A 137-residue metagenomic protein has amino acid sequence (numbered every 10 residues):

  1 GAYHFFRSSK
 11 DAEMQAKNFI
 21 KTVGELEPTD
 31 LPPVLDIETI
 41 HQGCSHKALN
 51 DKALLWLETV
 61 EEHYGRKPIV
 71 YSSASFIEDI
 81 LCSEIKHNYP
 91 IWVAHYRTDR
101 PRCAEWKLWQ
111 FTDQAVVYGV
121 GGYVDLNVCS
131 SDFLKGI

Functional and structural regions predicted by a protein language model:
G1-R66: Substrate-binding cleft of extracellular glycoside hydrolase catalytic domains
G1-Y3, V34, I69-Y71, W92 (+1 more regions): Structural detector of well-ordered beta-strand residues that form the stable sheet scaffold of enzyme domains
F6-D11, E38-G43, A74-E78, R97-R100 (+1 more regions): Solvent-exposed loop/turn segments at secondary-structure junctions within structured extracellular/periplasmic domains
D11, K47-L49, S73, S130-I137: General structural signal for secondary-structure boundaries
Q15-N18, S72-F76, N88-W92: Short amphipathic alpha-helical surface micro-motifs
Y64-D79: Aromatic-lined carbohydrate-recognition surfaces of secreted/lumenal glycan-active proteins
C82-I137: Functionally critical loop-and-helix segments that line ligand-binding/catalytic clefts of soluble enzyme domains
